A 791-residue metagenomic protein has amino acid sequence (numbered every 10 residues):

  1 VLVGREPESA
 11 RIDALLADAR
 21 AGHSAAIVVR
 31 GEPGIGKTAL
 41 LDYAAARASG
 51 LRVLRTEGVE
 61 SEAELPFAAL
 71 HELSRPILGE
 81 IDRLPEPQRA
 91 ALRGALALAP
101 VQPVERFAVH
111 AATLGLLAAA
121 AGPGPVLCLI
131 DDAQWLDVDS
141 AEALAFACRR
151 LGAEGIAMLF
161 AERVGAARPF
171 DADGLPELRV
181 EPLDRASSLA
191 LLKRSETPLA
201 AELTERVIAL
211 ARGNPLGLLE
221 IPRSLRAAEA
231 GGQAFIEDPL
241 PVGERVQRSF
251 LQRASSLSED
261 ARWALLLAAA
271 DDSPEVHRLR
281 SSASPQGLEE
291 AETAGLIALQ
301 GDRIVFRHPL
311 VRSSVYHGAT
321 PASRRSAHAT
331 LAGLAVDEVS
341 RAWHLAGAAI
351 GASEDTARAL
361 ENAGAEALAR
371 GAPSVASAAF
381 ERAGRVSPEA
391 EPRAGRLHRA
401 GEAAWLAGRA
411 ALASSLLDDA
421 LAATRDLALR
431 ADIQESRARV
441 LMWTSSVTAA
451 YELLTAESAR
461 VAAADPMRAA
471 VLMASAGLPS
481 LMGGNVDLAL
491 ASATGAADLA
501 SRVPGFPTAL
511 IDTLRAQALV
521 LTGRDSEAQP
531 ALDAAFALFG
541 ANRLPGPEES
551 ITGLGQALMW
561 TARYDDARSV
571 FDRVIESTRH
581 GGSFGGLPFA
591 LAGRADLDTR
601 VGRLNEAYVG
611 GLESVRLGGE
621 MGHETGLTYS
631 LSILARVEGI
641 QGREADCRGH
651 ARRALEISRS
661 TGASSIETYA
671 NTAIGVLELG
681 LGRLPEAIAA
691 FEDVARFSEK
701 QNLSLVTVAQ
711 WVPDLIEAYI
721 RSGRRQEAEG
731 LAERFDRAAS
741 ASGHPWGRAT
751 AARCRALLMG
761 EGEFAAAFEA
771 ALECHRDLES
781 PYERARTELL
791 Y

Functional and structural regions predicted by a protein language model:
V1-L15, V109: N-terminal pre-P-loop "Q-motif" helix
S24-A26, L40-A44, L51, P285-G287 (+15 more regions): Extended alpha-helical scaffolding segments used for macromolecular assembly and cargo binding
R30, L54-A63, E162-R163, V180: A short hydrophobic beta-strand->loop->alpha-helix junction that borders the nucleotide-binding pocket of P-loop NTPases
I35, A39-V126, W135: Conserved phosphate-binding/catalytic loops and adjacent sensor/switch elements of nucleotide-binding enzymes, spanning
I35, Y43, E72, S187-P388 (+4 more regions): Short secondary-structure boundary elements
A39, A108, R150-R206, L210 (+4 more regions): Alpha-helical sensor/transducer elements of the RecA-like P-loop NTPase core
S49, A201, P373, S377 (+3 more regions): Internal alpha-solenoid helical repeat scaffolds
A118-A157: Conserved Walker B catalytic segment
